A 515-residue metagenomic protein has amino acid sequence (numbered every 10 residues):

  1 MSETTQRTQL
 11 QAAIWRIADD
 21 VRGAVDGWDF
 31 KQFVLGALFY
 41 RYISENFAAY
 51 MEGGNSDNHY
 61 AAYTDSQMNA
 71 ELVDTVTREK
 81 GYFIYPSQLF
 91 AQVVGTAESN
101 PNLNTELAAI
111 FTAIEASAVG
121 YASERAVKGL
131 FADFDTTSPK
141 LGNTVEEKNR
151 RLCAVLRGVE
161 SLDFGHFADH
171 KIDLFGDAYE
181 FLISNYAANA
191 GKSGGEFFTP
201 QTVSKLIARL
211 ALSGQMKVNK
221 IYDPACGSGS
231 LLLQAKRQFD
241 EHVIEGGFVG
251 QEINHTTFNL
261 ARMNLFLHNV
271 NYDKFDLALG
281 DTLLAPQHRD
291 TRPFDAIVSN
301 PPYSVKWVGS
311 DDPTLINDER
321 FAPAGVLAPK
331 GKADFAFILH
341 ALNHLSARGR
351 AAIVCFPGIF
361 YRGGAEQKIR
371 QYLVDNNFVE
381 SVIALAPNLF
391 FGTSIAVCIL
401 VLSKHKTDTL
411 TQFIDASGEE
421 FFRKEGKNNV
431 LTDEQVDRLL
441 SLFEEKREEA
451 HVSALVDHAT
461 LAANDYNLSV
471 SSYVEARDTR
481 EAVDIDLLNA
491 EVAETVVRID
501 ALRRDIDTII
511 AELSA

Functional and structural regions predicted by a protein language model:
M1-L206, L210-A211, Q215, D273-L284 (+3 more regions): Non-catalytic, mostly N-terminal accessory regions of nucleic-acid modification and defense proteins
E3-T5, A285, T291-A515: A conserved structural/catalytic subdomain of Rossmann-like adenosyl-cofactor enzymes
V34, F175, V218, E245 (+3 more regions): A structure-centric signal for secondary-structure junctions around beta-strands
F90-Q92, A261, L400: Hydrophobic alpha-helical packing residues
A168, D240-E241, L267, F390 (+1 more regions): Generic marker of residues within folded, mature protein domains
S193-S299, S304-K306, D311-L315, R320-G325 (+3 more regions): Conserved S-adenosyl-L-methionine
